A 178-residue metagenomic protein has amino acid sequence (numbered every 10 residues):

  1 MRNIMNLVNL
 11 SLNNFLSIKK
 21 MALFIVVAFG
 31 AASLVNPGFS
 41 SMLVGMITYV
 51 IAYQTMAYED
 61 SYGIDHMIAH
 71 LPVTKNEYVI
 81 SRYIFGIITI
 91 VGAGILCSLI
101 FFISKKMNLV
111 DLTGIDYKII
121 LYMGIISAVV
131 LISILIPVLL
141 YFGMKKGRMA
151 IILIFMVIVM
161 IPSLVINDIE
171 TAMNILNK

Functional and structural regions predicted by a protein language model:
M1-G63, S81-K178: Hydrophobic alpha-helical transmembrane segments of membrane proteins
H70-T74: Short helix-to-coil transition segments within interhelical loops that connect adjacent transmembrane helices
E77-V79: Alpha-helix N-cap/helix-start motif at helix boundaries, enriched for small hydrophobics
